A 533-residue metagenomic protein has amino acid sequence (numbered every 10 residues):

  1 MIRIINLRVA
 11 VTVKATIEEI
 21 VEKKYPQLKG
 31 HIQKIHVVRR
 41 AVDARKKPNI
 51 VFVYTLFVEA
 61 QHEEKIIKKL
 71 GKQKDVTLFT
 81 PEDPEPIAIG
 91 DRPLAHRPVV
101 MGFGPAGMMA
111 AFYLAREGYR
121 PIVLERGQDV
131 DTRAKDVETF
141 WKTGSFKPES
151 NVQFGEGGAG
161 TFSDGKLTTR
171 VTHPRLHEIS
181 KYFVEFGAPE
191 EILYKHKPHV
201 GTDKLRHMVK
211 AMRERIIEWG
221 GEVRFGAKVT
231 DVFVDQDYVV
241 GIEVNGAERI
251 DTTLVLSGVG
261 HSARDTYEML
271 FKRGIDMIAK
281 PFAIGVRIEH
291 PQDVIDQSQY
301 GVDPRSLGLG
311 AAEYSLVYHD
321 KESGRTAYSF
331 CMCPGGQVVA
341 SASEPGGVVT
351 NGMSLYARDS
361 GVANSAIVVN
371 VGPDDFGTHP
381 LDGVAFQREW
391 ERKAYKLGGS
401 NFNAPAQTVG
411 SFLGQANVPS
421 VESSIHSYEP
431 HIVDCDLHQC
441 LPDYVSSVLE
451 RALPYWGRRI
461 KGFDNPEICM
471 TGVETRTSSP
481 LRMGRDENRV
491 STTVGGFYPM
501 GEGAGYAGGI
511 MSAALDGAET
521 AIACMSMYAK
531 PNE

Functional and structural regions predicted by a protein language model:
M1-F52, L56-F162, K166-E533: Residues forming the flavin
